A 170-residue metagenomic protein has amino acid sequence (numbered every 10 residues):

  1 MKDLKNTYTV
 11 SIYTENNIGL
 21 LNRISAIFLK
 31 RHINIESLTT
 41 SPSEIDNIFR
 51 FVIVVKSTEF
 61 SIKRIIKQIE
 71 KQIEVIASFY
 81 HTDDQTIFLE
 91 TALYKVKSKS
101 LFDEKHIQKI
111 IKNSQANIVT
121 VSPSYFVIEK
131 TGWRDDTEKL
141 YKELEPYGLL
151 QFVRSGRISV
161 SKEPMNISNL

Functional and structural regions predicted by a protein language model:
M1-F49, S57-L170: Long, contiguous binding/interaction regions
V54: Short, acidic/hydrophobic/Gly-rich beta-strand patch recurrent on exposed beta strands that often constitutes part
